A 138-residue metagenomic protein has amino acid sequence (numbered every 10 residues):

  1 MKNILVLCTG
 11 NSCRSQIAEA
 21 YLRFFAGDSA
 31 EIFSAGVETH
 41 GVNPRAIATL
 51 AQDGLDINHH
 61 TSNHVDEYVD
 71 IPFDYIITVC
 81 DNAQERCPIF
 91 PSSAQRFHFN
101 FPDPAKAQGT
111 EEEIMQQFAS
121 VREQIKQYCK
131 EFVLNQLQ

Functional and structural regions predicted by a protein language model:
M1-E67: Conserved active-site segments centered on acidic
N11, L50, I76-I77, I125: Conserved small-residue
H40-V42, A83-R86: Short, charged/polar "capping" segments at the starts of alpha-helices and the immediately preceding loops
D70-P72: Alpha-helix C-terminal capping/helix-to-coil transition sites in glycosyltransferase folds
T78-V79, H98: Redox-cofactor binding/interface segments in oxidoreductases and associated redox assembly factors
Q84-Q138: Phosphate-binding/catalytic loops
